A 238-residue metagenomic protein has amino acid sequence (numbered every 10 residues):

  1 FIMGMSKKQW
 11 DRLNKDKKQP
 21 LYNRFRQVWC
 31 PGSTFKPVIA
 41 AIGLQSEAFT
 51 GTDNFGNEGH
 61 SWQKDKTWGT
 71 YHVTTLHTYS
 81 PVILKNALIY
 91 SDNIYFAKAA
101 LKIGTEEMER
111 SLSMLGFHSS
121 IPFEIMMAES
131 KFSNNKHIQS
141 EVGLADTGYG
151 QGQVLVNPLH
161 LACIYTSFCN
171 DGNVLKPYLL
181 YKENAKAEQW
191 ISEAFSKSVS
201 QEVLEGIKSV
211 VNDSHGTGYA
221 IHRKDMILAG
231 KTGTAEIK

Functional and structural regions predicted by a protein language model:
F1-S33, V38-K238: Beta-lactam-recognizing serine transpeptidase/beta-lactamase-like catalytic domain environment
